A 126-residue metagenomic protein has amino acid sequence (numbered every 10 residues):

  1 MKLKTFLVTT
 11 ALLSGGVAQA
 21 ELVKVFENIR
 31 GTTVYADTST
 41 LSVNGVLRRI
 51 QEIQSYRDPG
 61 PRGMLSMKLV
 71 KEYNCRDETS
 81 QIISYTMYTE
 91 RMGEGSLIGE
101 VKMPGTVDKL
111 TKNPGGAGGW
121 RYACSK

Functional and structural regions predicted by a protein language model:
T5-S14: Sec-dependent N-terminal signal peptides
V17-K126: N-terminal secretory-pathway/extracellular module detecting exported/lumenal segments and adjacent signal-anchor/first
